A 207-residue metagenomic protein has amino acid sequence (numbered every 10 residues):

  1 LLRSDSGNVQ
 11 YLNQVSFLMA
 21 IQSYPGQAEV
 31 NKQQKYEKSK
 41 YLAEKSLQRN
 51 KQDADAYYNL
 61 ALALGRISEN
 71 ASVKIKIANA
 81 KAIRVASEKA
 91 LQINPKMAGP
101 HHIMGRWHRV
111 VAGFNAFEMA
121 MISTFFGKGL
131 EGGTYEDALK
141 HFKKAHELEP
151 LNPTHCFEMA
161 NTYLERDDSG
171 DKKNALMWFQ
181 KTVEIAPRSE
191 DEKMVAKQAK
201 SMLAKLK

Functional and structural regions predicted by a protein language model:
R3-G7, K51, P95-A98, E149-N152: Short coil/turn segments at helix-helix junctions and helix-capping linkers within large alpha-helical proteins
S4-Q22: N-terminal Sec/ER secretory leader and immediately downstream segment of secreted/extracellular precursors
N8-Y11, A56, P100, H155 (+1 more regions): TPR alpha-solenoid repeat register
S16-Q52, N59-K96, R106-K144, E165 (+3 more regions): Short coil/linker segments at helix-helix boundaries
F117-F125, G132, L151-P153, L176 (+1 more regions): Terminal, low-structured helical/coil segments at or just beyond the last alpha-helical repeat
E136-W178: Glycine/small-residue-rich hydrophobic helix-like segments
